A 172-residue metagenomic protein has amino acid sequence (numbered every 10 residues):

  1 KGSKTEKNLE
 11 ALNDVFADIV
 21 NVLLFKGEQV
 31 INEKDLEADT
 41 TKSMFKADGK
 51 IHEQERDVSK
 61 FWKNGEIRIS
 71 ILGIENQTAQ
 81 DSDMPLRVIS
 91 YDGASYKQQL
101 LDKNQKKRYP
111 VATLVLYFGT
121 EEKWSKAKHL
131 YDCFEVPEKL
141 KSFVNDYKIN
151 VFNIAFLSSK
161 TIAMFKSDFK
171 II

Functional and structural regions predicted by a protein language model:
K1-I172: Conserved single-residue anchors adjacent to enzymatic active/cofactor-binding motifs
